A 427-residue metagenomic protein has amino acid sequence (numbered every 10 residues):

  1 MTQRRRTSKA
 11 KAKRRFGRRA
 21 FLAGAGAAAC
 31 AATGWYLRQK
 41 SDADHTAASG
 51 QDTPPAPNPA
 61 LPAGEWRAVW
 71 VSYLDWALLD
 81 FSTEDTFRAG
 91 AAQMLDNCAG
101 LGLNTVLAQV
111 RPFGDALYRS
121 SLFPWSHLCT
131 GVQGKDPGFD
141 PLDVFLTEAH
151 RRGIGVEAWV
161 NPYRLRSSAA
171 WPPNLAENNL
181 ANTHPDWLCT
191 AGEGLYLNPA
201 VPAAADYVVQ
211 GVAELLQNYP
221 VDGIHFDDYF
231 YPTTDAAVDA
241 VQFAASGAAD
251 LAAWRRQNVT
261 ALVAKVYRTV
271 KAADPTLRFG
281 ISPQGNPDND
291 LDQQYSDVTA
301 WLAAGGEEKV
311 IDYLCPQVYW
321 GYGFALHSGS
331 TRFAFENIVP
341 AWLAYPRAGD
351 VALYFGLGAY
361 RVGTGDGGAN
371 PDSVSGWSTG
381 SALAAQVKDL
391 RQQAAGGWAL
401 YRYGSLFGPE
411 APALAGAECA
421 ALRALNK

Functional and structural regions predicted by a protein language model:
T7-A28: N-terminal secretory signal peptides and thylakoid transit peptides that target proteins across membranes
G64-W66, W70-F81, Y163-E214: Active-site-adjacent "subsite" loops/lids of carbohydrate-active enzymes
A68, L103-R111, P141-L188, H225: Glycine-rich, aromatic-flanked loop segments that form ligand/cofactor-binding clefts across common enzyme folds
G90-D115: Catalytic domains of carbohydrate-active enzymes, especially glycoside hydrolases
P112-V160, L251-V266: Aromatic-lined substrate-binding rim segments of carbohydrate-active enzymes
Y118-T130, R164-A191, Y229-G247, P371-S375: Aromatic- and acidic-residue-enriched segments that line the glycan-binding/catalytic groove of carbohydrate-active
G247-G368: Glycoside hydrolase catalytic-domain groove-lining segments
E308-S328, G349-K427: Substrate-binding cleft of secreted/luminal carbohydrate-active enzymes
